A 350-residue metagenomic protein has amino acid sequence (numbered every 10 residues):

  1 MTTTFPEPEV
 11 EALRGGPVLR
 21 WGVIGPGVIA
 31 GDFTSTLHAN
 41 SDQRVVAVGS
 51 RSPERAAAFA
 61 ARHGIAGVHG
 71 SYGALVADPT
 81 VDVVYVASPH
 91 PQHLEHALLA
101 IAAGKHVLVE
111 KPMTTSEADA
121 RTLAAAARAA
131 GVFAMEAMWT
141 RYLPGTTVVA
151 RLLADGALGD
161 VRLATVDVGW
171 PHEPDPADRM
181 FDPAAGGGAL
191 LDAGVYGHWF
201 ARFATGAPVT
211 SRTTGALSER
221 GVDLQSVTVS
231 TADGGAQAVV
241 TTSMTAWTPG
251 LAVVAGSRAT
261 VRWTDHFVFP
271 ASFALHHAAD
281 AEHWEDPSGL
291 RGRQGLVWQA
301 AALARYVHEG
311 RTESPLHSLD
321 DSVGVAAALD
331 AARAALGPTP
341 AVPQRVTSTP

Functional and structural regions predicted by a protein language model:
M1-G15, V83-Y85, R305-P350: C-terminal helix-rich "cap/oligomerization" subdomain common to oxidoreductases
M1-H63, P338: N-terminal Rossmann-like dinucleotide-binding module
T2-P6, W199-P270, A301-E309, D330 (+1 more regions): Contiguous beta-strand/loop segments that form the cofactor/metal-binding neighborhood of enzyme cores
I65-A125: Beta-loop-alpha module in the N-terminal Rossmann-like domain of NAD(P)-dependent dehydrogenases, especially those
H69, V109, A134-E136, W263: Hydrophobic residues in well-ordered beta-strands that form the structural core
R121-T140, D160-R162, V166: Rossmann-fold dehydrogenase core element
T140-R212: Predominantly a Rossmann-like dinucleotide-binding segment in NAD(P)-dependent oxidoreductases
P287-A301, H317: Active-site loop of classical SDR/Rossmann-like NAD(P)-dependent oxidoreductases, centered on the catalytic Tyr-X3-Lys
